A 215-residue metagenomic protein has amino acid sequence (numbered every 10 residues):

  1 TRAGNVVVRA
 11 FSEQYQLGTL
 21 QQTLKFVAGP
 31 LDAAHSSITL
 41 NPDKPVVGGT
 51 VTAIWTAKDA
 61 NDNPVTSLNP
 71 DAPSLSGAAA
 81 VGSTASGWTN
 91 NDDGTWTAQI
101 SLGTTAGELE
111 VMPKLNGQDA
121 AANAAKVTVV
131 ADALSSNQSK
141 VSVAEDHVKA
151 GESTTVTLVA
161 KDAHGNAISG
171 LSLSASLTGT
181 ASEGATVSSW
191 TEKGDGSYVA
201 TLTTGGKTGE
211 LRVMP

Functional and structural regions predicted by a protein language model:
T1-P215: The feature marks long extracellular or luminal low-complexity segments
